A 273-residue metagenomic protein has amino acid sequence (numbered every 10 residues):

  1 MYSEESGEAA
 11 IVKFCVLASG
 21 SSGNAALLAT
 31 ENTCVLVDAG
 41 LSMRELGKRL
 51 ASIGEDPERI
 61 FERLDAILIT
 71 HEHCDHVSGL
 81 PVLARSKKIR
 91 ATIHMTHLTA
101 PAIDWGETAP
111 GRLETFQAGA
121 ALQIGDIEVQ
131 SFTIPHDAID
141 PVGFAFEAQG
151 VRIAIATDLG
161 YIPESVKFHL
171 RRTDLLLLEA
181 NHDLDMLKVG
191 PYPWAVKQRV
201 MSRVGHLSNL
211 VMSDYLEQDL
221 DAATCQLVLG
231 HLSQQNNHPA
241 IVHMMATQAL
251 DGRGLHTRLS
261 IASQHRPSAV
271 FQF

Functional and structural regions predicted by a protein language model:
M1-I53, V142-T157, L175: Conserved beta-strand hairpin/beta-sheet module of binuclear metal-dependent hydrolase folds, prominently
V37-G40, D65-E72, H94-H97, A154-T157 (+3 more regions): Active-site neighborhood of phospho(di)ester-bond hydrolases with catalytic His/Asp-centered motifs
M43-M95: Active-site metal-binding motif and surrounding structural segment of the metallo-beta-lactamase
E55-R59, K87, T108-A109, L220-A222 (+1 more regions): Short helix-capping segments at alpha-helix termini
H73-V77, A100-I103, A138-I139, Y161-E164 (+2 more regions): Active-site environment of divalent metal-dependent phosphoester hydrolases
S78-K88, A102-W105, N237-M244: Metal-dependent catalytic neighborhoods of phosphoester/phosphodiester hydrolases
M95-G150: Metallo-beta-lactamase
E164-S263: Cap/insert and terminal regions of metallo-dependent hydrolase folds
